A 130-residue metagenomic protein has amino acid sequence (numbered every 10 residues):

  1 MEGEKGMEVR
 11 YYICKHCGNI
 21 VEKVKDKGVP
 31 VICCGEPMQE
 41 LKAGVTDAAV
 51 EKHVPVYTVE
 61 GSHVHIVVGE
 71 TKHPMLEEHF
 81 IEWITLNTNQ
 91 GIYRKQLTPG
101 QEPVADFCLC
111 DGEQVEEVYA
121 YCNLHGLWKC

Functional and structural regions predicted by a protein language model:
Y11, P30, Y119: Residues immediately within or flanking Cys/His clusters that coordinate Zn2+ in small zinc-binding modules
C14-C17, C33, C122: Short cysteine-rich clusters marking metal-coordination/redox-active sites
V21, P37-M38, G126: Cys/His-rich microdomains that often coordinate metals
K23-G28, L41-G44, C130: Short Cys/His-rich "knuckle" micro-motifs
K27-P37: Cysteine-rich micro-motifs
V67-V68, V104-D111: Exposed aromatic-hydrophobic patches
V68-L76: Short amphipathic, basic-aromatic surface patches that mediate peripheral association with negatively charged
N123-C130: Short acidic/polar inter-strand loop motif in beta-rich domains
